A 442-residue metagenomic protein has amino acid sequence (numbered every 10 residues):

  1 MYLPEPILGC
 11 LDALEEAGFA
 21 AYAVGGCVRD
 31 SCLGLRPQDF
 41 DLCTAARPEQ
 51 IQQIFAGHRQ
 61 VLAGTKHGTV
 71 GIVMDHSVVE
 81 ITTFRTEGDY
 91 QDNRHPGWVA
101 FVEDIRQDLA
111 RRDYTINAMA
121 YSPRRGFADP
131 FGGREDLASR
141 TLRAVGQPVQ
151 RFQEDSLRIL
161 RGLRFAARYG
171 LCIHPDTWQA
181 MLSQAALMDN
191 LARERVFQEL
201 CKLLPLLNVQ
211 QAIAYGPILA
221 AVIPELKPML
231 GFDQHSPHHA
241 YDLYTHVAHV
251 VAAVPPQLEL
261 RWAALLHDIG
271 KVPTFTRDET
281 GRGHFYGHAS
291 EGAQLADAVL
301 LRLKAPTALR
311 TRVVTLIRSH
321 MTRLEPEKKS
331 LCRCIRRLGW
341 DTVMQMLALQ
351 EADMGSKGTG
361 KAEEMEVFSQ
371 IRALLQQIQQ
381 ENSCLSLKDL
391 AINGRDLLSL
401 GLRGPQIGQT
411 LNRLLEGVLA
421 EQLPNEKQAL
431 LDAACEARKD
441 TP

Functional and structural regions predicted by a protein language model:
M1-P442: Catalytic cores of the polymerase beta-like nucleotidyltransferase superfamily and closely associated nucleotide
